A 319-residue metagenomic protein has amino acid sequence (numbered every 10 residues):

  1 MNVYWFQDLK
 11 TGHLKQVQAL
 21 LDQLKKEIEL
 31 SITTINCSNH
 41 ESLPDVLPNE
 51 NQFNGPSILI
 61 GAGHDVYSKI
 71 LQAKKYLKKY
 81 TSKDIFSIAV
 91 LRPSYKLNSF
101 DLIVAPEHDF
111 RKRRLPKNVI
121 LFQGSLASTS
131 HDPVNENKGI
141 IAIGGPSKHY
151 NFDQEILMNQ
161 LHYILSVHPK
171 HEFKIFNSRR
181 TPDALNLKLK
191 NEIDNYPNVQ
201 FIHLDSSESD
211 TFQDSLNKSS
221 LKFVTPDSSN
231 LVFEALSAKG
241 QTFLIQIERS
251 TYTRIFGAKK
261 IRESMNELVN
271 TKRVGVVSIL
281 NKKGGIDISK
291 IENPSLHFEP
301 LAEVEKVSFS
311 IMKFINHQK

Functional and structural regions predicted by a protein language model:
W5-F122: Active-site and donor-binding regions of nucleotide-sugar-utilizing enzymes
Q18-L24, Q72-Y76, L102, K112 (+2 more regions): Short, aromatic/basic amphipathic alpha-helical patches
L97-E155: A nucleotide-sugar donor-handling region in carbohydrate enzymes
P146-R179: Conserved catalytic-core segment of nucleotide-activated headgroup transferases in glycan assembly
L189-L231: Donor nucleotide-activated moiety binding/catalytic core segment of transferases that use nucleotide-activated donors
S209-T211, N230-L231, T242-L244, E248-G257 (+2 more regions): Short glycine/proline-centered loop/turn elements that form peptide/ligand docking sites
N217-S219, S237-Q241: Conserved donor-binding/catalytic loop of nucleotide-activated donor transferases
R262-K319: Leloir-type glycosyltransferase catalytic cores
